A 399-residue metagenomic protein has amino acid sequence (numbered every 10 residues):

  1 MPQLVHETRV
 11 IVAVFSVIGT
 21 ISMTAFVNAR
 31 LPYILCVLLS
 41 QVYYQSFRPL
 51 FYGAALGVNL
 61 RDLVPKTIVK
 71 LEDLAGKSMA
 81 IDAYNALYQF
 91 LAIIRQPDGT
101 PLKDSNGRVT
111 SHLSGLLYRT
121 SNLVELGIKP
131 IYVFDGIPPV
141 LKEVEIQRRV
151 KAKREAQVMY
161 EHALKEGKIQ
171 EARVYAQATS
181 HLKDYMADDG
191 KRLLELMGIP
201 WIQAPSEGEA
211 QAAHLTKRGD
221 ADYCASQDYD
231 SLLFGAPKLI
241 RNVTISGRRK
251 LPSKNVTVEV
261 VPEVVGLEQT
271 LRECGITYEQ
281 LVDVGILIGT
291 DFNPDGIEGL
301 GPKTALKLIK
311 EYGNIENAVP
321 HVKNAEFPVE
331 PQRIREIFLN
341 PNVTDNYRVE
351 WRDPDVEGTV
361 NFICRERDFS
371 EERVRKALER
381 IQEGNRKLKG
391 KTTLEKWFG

Functional and structural regions predicted by a protein language model:
P2-V14: Extreme N-terminal basic, low-complexity initiation segments that serve as generic localization/processing leaders
Q3-H6, Y33, Q41-Q45, Y52: Low-complexity, intrinsically disordered or signal/transmembrane-proximal segments
L4, F26, F47-V69, D73-R218 (+2 more regions): Noncatalytic, basic helical substrate-engagement surface that gates or grips nucleic-acid strands
F26-N28, F47-A55, V64, I68-A75 (+1 more regions): Non-catalytic nucleic-acid-binding/docking modules located in mid-to-C-terminal regions of nucleic-acid enzymes
